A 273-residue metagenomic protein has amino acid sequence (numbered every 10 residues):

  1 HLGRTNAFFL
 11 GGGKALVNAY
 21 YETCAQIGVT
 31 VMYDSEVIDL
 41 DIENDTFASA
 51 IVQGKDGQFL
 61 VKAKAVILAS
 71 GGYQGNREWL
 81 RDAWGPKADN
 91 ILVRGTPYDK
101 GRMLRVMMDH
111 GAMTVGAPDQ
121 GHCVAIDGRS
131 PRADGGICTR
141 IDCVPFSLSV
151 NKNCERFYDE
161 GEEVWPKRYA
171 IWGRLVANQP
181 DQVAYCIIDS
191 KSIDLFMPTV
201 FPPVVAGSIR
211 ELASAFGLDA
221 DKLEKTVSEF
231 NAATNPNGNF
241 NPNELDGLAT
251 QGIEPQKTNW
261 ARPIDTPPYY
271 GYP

Functional and structural regions predicted by a protein language model:
H1-F59, A63, R77-E78, A125-G128 (+2 more regions): Conserved redox-cofactor binding core of oxidoreductases
N6-F8, M32, R94, G136-I141 (+3 more regions): Short Gly/Pro-enriched turn/cap motifs at secondary-structure boundaries
F8-G11, W79-D82, N90-Y98, G136-I137 (+2 more regions): Alpha-helix capping and helix-loop boundary segments enriched in small/acidic/polar residues
G12-L16, Y33, T46, A50 (+8 more regions): General structural feature for long, well-ordered alpha-helical segments within catalytic domains of soluble enzymes
D34-E36, A50-K55, K64-A65, A69-G72 (+4 more regions): Fold-independent oxyanion-binding glycine-rich loops and adjacent beta-strand/coil segments at enzyme active sites
G54-S130: Glycine-rich loop(s) and the adjacent beta-strand/alpha-helix scaffold that form part
K100, L104-K222: An anion/pyrophosphate-binding glycine-rich loop and adjacent beta-alpha core in soluble alpha-beta enzymes
Q182-P273: FAD-dependent oxidoreductase catalytic-site/capping-region signature
